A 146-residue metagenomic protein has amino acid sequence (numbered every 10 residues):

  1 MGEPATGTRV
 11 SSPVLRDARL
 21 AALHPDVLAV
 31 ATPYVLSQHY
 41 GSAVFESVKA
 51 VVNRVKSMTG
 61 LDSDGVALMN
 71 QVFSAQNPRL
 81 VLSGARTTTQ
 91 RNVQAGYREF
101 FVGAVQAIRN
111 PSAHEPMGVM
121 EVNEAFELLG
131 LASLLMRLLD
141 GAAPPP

Functional and structural regions predicted by a protein language model:
M1, A113, E124-G130: Short, compact, well-ordered microdomains
M1-A104, G118-N123, G141-P146: Amphipathic alpha-helical interface elements
K49, S112-A113: Hydrophobic side chains within alpha-helical segments
E127-A142: Structured adenosyl-cofactor binding patch, chiefly the S-adenosyl-L-methionine
